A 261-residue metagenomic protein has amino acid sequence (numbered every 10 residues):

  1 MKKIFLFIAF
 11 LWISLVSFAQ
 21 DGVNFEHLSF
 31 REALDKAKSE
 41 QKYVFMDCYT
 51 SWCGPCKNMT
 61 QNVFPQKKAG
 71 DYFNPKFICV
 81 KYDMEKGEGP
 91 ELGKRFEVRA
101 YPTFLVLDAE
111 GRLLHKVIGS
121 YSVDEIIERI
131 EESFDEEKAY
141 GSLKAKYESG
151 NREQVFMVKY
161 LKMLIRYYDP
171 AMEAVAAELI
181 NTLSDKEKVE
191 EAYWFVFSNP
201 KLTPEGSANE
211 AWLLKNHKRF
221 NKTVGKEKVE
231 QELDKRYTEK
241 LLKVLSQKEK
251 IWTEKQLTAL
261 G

Functional and structural regions predicted by a protein language model:
M1-G22: Bacterial Sec-dependent N-terminal signal peptides
G22-L28, C48-T50, N62-G89, V98 (+1 more regions): Thiol-based oxidoreductase modules, predominantly thioredoxin-like and allied folds used for disulfide exchange
E26-Y43, F73: A short beta-strand-turn-helix
E40-C53: Short active-site neighborhood of thiol/selenol oxidoreductases, capturing the structured segment around
C53-M59: Hydrophobic heptad-repeat coiled-coil signature
G89-R95, E128: A broadly used, surface-exposed interaction patch
V98-A139: Non-catalytic, surface beta->alpha helical segment in thiol-disulfide oxidoreductase systems
Y147-G261: Oxidative protein folding and maturation machinery
